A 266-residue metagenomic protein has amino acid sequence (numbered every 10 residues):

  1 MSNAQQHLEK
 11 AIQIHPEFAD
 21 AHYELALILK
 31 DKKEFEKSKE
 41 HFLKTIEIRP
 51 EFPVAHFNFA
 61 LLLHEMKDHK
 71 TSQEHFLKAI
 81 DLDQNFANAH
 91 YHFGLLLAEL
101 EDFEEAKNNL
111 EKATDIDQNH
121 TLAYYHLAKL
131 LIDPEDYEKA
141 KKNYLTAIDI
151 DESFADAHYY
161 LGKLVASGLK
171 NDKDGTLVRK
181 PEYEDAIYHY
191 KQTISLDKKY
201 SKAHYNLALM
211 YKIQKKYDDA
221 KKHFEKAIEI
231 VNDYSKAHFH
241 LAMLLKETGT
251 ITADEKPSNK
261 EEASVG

Functional and structural regions predicted by a protein language model:
M1-K10, D31-K44, H64-K78, A98-K112 (+4 more regions): Structural signature of tandem alpha-helical TPR/SEL1-like repeats, specifically the intra-repeat loop/turn
L122, H126-K129, D156-K163, Y188 (+2 more regions): Eukaryotic tandem repeat interaction scaffolds
Y159-K173, F239-M243: Amphipathic alpha-helical repeat scaffolds of TPR domains
